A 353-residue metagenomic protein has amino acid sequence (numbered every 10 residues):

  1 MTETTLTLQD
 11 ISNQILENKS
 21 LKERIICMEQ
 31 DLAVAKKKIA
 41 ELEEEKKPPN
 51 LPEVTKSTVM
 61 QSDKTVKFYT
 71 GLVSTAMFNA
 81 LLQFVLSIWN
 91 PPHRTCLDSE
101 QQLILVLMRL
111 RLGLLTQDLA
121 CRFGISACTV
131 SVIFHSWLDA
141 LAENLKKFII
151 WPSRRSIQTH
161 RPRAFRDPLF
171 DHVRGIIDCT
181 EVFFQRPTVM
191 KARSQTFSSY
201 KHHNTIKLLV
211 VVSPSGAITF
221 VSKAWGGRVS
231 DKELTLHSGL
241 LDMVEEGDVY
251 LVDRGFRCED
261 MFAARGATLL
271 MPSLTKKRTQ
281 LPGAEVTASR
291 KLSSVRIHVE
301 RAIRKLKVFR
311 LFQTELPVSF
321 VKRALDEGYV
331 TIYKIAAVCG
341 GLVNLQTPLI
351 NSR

Functional and structural regions predicted by a protein language model:
M1-L97, N351: Charged, often Cys/His-bearing segments associated with DNA-binding zinc-finger transcription factors
S74-M77, Q101, L115, I133 (+1 more regions): Alpha-helical interaction elements in eukaryotic regulators
L97-D98, F123: Short amphipathic alpha-helical segments embedded in low-complexity Lys/Glu-rich regions
D98-G113: Short, amphipathic alpha-helical "recognition" segments used to contact nucleic acids or chromatin
T116-R353: Short, well-ordered secondary-structure "scaffold" segments embedded in the functional core of diverse domains
